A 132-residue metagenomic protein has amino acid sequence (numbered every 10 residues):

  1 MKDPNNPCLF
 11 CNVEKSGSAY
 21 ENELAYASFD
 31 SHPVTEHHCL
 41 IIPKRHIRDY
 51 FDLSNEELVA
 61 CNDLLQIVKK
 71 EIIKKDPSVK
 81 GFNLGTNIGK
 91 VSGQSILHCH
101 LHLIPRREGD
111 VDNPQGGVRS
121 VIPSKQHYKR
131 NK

Functional and structural regions predicted by a protein language model:
M1-K132: HIT superfamily nucleotide-processing domains
